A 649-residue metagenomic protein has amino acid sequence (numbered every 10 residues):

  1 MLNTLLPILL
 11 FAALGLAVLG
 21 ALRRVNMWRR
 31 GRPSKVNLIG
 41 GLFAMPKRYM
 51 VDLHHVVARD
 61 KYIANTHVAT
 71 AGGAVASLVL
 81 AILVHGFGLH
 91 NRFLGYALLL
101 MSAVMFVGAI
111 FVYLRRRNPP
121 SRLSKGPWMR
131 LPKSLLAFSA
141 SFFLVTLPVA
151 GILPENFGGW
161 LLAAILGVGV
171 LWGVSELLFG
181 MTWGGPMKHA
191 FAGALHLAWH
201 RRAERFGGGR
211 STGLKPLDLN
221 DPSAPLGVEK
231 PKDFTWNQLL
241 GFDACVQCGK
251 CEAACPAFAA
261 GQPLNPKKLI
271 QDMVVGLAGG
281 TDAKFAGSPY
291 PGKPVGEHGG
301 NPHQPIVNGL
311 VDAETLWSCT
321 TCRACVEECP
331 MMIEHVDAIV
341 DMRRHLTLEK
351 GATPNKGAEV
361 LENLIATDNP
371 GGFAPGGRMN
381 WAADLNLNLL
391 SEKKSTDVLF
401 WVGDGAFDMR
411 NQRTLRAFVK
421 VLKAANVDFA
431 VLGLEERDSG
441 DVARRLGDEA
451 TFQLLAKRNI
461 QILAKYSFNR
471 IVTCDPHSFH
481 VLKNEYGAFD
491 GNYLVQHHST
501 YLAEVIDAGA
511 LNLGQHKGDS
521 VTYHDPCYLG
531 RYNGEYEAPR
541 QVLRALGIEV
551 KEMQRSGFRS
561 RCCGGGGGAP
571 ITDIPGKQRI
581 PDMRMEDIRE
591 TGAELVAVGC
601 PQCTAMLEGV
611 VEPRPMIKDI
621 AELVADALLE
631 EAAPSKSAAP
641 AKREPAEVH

Functional and structural regions predicted by a protein language model:
M1-V228, K267, Q271: Membrane-embedded alpha-helical bundles of multi-pass integral membrane proteins
L2-F111, D233-W236, F242, K268 (+2 more regions): Iron-sulfur-cluster electron-transfer modules
G180-L316: Ferredoxin-type iron-sulfur electron-transfer modules and their immediate structural context
C245-C251, C255, L269, C319-C325 (+6 more regions): Short cysteine clusters
G405-L494, Y528-H649: Cofactor-cradling patches in redox/metallo enzymes
Q453-N459, Y501-A508: Active-site glycine-rich loop that binds ribose-phosphate moieties when present
A503-S520: Acyltransferase donor/substrate-recognition loop-hinge adjacent to the catalytic core
Y523: Hydrophobic alpha-helical positions that pack around
